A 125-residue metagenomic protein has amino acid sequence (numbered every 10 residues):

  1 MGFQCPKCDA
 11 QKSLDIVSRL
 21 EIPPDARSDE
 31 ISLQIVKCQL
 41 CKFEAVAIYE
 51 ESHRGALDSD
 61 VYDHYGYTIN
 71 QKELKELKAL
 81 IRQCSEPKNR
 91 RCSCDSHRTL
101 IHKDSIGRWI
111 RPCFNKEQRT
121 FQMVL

Functional and structural regions predicted by a protein language model:
M1-I31, I35, A47-H53, L57-K75: Short recognition patches in nucleic-acid-associated and regulatory proteins
D9, Q39-K42: Cys/His-coordinated zinc-binding microdomains
E51-L125: Short, intrinsically disordered terminal segments enriched in charged and Pro/Gly residues
